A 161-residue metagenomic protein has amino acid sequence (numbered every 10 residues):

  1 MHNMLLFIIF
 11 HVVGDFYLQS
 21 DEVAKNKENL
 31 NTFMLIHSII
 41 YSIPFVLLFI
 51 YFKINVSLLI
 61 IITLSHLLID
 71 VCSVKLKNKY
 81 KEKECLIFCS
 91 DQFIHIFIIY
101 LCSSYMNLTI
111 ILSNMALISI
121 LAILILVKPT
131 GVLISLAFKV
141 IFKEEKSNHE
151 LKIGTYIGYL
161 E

Functional and structural regions predicted by a protein language model:
M1-L5, F45-L59, Y100-I118: Helix-coil boundary and interhelical linker segments in multi-pass alpha-helical membrane proteins
N3, Y41, F45, L58 (+3 more regions): Hydrophobic alpha-helical membrane-embedded or membrane-associated segments
L5-L6, F10, E22-F52, V56 (+2 more regions): Transmembrane helix-loop-helix hairpins at the membrane interface of multi-pass integral membrane proteins
I8, T63-L64, F88, Q92: Transmembrane helix-bundle signature of multi-pass membrane transporters/permeases
G14-F16, I43-I50, C72-K75: Short, motif-level signal for alpha-helix interfacial/capping segments enriched in acidic residues and aromatics/proline
F16-S38, V71-S103, L108-I111, I120 (+1 more regions): Interhelical loop and helix-boundary elements at the membrane-water interface of polytopic inner-membrane proteins
L58-K75: Functionally important transmembrane alpha-helices
